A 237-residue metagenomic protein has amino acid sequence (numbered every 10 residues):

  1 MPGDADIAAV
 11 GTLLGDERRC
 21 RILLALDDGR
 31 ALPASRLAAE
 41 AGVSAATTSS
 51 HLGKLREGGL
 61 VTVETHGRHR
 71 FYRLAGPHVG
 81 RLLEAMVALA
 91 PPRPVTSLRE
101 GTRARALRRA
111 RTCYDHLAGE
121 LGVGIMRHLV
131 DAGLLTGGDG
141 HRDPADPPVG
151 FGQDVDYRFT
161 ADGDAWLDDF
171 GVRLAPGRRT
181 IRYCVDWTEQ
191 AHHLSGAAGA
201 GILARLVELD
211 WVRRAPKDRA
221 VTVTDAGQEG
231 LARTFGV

Functional and structural regions predicted by a protein language model:
P2-A5, D28, R81-G140, D169-W211: Amphipathic alpha-helical dimerization/coiled-coil segments that flank or bridge DNA-binding/regulatory modules
D6-S44, R70-Y72, T112-C113: N-terminal helix-turn-helix DNA-binding core of bacterial DNA-binding proteins
L13-R19, G76-P77, L107, G119: Short helix-coil-helix linker/hinge
D16-L23, S49, G80, V123: Short alpha-helical elements of helix-turn-helix
A34-V61: Canonical helix-turn-helix DNA-binding module
R56-H66, R70-R73, G138-D139, A215-P216: Beta-hairpin "wing" of winged helix-turn-helix
E64-L89, F159-G163, G227: Basic, amphipathic "hinge/linker" alpha-helix immediately C-terminal to the N-terminal HTH DNA-binding motif
R68-L74, D143-P148, D156-F159, R219-T224: Minor-groove-contacting beta-hairpin "wing" of winged helix-turn-helix DNA-binding domains
